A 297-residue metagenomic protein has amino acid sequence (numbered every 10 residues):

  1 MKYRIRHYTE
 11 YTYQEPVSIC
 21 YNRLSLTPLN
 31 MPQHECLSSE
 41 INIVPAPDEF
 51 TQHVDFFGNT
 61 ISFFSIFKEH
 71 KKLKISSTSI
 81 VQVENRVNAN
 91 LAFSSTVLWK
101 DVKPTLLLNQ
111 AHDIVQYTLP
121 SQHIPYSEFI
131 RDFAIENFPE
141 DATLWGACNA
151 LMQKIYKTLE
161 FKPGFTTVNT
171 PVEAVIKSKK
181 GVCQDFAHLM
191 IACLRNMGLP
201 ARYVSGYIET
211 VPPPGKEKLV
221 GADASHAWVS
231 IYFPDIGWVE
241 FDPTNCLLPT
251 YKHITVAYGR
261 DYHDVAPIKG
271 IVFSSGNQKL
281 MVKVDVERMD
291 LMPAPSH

Functional and structural regions predicted by a protein language model:
M1, H7, C20-N22, S39 (+6 more regions): Structural beta-strand/beta-sheet cores of well-ordered domains, especially the beta-sheet scaffolds that support
M1-D132: Linear, non-domain "peripheral" regions
Y11, D264-H297: Short hairpin/turn module used for nucleic-acid contact or packing/dimerization
S25-T27, N42-V44, T78, S230 (+3 more regions): Residues in well-ordered beta-strands of folded domains
N30, P47, S79-V81, Y207 (+4 more regions): A broadly conserved detector of short glycine/acidic/proline-rich loop/turn motifs that flank catalytic sites and bind
H53, K157, T167-V168, V172 (+3 more regions): Glycine-rich, flexible loop/turn motifs
K100-V102, L108-G181, L189, R260-Y262 (+1 more regions): Secondary-structure boundary elements
Q153, D185-G276: Hydrophobic/aromatic-rich core segments of domains that either
